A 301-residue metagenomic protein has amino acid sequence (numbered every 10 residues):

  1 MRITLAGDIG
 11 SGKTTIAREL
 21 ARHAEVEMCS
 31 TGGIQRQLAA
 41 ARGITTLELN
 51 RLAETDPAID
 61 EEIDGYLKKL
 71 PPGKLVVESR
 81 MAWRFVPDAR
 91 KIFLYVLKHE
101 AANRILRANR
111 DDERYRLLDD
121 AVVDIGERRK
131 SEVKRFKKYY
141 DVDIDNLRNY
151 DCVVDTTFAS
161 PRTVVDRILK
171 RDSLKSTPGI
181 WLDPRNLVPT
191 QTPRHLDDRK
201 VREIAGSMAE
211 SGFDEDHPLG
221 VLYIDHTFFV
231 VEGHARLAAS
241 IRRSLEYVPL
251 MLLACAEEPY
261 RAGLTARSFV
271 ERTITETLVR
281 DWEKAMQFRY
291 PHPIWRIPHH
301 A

Functional and structural regions predicted by a protein language model:
L5: Hydrophobic anchor at the beta1->P-loop junction of P-loop NTPases
D8: P-loop (Walker A) phosphate-binding loop of NTP-binding proteins
G12: Conserved glycine(s) of the Walker
I16: Hydrophobic positions on the alpha1 helix immediately C-terminal to the Walker A/P-loop
E27-V86, H99-E100, E113, K130: ATP-dependent small-molecule kinase phosphotransfer cores that center on conserved nucleotide phosphate-binding segments
D88-N109, Y115-D124: Conserved phosphate-donor/acceptor-positioning beta-strand/loop module used by diverse small-molecule
R114-V164: Small-molecule kinase domains that catalyze NTP-dependent phosphoryl transfer to phosphate-bearing small molecules
P161-T163, R167-V231, A235-A301: Short, charged/polar connector segments at secondary-structure boundaries
